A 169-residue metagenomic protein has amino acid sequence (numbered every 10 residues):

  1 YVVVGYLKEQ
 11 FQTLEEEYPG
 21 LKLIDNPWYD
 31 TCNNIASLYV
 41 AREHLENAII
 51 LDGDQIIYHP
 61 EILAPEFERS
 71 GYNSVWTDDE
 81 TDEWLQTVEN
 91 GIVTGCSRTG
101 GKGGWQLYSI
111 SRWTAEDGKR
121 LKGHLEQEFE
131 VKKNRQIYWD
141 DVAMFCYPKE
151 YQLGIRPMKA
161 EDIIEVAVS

Functional and structural regions predicted by a protein language model:
Y1-N47: Conserved N-terminal catalytic core of the sugar/cofactor nucleotidyltransferase
V4, D52, V75: Short beta-strand/turn micro-motifs composed of small residues that flank or help shape donor/cofactor-binding pockets
K8-E9, I56, G118, A160: Alpha-helix N-cap/helix-start and coil->helix boundary motif
K8-F11, Y58-P60, D82, W139-D140: Short, well-ordered alpha-helical microsegments
N47-I56: Short beta-strand-to-loop acidic/aromatic patch adjacent to the donor-nucleotide binding site
Y58-K133: Conserved core of the sugar-phosphate nucleotidyltransferase
L107-S169: Conserved alpha/beta core of the MobA/IspD/sugar-nucleotide pyrophosphorylase nucleotidyltransferase superfamily
